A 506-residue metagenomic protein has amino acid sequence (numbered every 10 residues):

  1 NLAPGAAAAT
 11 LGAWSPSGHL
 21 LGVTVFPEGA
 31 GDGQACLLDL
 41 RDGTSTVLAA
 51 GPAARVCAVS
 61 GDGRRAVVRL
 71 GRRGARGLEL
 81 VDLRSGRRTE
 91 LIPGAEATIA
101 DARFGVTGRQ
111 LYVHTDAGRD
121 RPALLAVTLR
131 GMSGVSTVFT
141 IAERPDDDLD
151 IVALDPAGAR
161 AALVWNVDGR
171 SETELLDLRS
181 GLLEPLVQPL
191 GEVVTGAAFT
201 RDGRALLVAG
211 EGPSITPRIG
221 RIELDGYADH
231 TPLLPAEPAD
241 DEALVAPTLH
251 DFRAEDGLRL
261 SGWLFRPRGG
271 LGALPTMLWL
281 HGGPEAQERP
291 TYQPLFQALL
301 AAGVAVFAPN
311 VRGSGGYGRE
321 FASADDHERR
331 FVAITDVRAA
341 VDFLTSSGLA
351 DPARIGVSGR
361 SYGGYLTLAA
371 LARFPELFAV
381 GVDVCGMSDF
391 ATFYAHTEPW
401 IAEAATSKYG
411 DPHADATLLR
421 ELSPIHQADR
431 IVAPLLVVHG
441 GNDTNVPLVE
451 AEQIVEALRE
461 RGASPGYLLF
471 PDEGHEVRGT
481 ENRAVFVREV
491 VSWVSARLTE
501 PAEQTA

Functional and structural regions predicted by a protein language model:
N1-G272, P284-A302, F343-S346: Peripheral, non-catalytic segments that deliver or gate enzyme domains
T276, L300-N310, G466: A fold-wide structural signal in alpha/beta-hydrolase
T276-L278, L436: Conserved beta-strand elements of the Class I
W279, T291-P294, R373, Q453: Alpha-helical transmission elements in cytosolic ATPase-linked domains
L280-G282, H439: The conserved beta1-alpha1 loop
G282-E285, G313: Active-site proximal helix/loop that lines the substrate pocket of Rossmann-like NAD(P)-dependent oxidoreductase domains
V311-A506: Active-site-proximal cap/loop segments of hydrolase catalytic domains
